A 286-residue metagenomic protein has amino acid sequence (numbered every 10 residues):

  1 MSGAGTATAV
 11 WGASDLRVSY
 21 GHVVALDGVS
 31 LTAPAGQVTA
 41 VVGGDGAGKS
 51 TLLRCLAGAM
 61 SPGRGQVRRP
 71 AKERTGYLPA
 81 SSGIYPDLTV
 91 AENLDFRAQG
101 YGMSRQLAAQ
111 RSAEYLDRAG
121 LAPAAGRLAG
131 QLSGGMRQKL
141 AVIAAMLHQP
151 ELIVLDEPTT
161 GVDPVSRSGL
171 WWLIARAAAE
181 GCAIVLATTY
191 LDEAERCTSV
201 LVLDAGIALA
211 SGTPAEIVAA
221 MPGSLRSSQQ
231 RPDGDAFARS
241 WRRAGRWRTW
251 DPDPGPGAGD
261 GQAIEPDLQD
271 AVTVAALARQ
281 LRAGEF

Functional and structural regions predicted by a protein language model:
V42-G44: The feature captures the beta-strand-to-loop junction immediately N-terminal to the Walker
A57: Helix-to-loop junction immediately C-terminal to a conserved catalytic motif
D95, Q99, Q106-A124: Conserved ABC ATPase "signature" region
L128-G135: Conserved ABC ATPase signature
M146-L147: ABC ATPase C-loop
I153-E157: Catalytic Walker B motif of ABC-type/P-loop ATPase nucleotide-binding domains
G169-W250: ABC transporter nucleotide-binding domain
